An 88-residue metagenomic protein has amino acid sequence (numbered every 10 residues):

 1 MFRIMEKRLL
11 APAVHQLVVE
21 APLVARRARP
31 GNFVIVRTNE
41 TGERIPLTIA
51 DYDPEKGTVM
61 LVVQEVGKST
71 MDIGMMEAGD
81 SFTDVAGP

Functional and structural regions predicted by a protein language model:
M1-E77: Ferredoxin-reductase
V34, F82-V85: Generic structural signal for buried aliphatic residues
N39, G87-P88: Short, surface-exposed secondary-structure boundary micro-motifs
